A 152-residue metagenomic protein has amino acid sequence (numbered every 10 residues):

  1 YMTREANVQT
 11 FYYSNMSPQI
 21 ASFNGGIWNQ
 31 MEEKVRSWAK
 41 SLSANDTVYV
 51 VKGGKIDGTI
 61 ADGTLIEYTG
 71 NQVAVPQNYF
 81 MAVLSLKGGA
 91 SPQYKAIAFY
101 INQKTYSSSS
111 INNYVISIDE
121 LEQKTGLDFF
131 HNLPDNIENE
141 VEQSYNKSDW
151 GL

Functional and structural regions predicted by a protein language model:
Y1-L152: Domain-level detector of nuclease and nuclease-like folds in predominantly extracellular/periplasmic contexts
